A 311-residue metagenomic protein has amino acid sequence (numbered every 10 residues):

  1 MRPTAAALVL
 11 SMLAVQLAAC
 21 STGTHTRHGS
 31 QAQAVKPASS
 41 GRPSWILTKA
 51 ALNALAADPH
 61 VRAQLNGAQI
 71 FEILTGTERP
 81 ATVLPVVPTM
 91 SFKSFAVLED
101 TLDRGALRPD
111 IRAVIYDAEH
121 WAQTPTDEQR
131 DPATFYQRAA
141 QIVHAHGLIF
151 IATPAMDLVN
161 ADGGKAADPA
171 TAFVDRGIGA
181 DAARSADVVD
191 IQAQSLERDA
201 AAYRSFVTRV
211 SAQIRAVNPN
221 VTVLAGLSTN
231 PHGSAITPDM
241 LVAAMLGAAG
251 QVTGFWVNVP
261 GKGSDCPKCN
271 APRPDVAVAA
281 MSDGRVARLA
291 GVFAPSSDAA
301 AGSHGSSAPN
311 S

Functional and structural regions predicted by a protein language model:
M1-R2, S311: Accessible peptide chain termini
R2-M12: Sec-dependent N-terminal signal peptides
S11, H25-Q31: Intrinsically disordered, low-complexity repeat/linker tracts enriched for polar/charged residues
L17-A19: C-terminal motif of bacterial Sec signal peptides marking the signal peptidase cleavage site
S21-G23: Bacterial signal peptide processing site
G29, Q33-G305, N310: Glycan-processing catalytic domains of CAZymes
